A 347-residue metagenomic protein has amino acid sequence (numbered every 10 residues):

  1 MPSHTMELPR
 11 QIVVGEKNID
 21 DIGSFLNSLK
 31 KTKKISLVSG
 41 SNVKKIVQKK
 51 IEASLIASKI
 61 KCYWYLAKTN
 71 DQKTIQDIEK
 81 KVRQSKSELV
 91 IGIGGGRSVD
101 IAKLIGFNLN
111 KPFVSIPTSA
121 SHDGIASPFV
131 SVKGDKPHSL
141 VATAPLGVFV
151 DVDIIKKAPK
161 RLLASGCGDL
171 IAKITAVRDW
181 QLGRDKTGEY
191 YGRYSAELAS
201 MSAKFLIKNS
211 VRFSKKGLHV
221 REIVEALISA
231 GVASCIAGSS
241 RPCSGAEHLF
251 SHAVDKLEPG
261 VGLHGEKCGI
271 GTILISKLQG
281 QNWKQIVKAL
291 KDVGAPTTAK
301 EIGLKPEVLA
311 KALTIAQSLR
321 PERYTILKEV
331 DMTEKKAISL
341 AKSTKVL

Functional and structural regions predicted by a protein language model:
M1-L89: ATP/NTP phosphate-donor binding region
H4-M6, L29-K30, V82-S85, G106 (+6 more regions): Solvent-exposed alpha-helices and their adjacent loops that cap or buttress functional pockets in soluble metabolic
R10, N108-S202: A glycine/threonine-rich phosphate-anchoring loop and its flanking beta-alpha core in nucleotide/phosphate-binding
K45-V47, R97-L104, H122-I125, C243: Short glycine/serine/threonine-rich phosphate/pyrophosphate-binding segments that cradle anionic phosphate groups
V82-I105, L109-A120: A short, small-residue-rich loop immediately preceding and capping a beta-strand
L170, G280-L347: C-terminal charged capping/lid subdomain of soluble metabolic enzymes
R193-V293, T297-K300: Active-site segments that bind and position negatively charged phosphate/pyrophosphate groups
